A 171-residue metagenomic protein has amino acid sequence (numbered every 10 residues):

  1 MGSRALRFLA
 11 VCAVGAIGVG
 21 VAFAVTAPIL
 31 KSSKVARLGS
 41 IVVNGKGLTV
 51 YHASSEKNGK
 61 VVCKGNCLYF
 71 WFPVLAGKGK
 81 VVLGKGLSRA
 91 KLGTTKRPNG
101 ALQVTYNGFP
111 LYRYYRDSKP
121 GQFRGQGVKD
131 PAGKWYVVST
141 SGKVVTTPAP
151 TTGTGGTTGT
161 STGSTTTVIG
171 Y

Functional and structural regions predicted by a protein language model:
M1-L6, V14: Short, basic/polar N-terminal leader/transit segment immediately after the initiator methionine
R4-R7, G20-Y171: Compact beta-sheet-dominated domain cores in extracellular/mature segments
V11-G15, A22: Cleavable N-terminal signal peptides
